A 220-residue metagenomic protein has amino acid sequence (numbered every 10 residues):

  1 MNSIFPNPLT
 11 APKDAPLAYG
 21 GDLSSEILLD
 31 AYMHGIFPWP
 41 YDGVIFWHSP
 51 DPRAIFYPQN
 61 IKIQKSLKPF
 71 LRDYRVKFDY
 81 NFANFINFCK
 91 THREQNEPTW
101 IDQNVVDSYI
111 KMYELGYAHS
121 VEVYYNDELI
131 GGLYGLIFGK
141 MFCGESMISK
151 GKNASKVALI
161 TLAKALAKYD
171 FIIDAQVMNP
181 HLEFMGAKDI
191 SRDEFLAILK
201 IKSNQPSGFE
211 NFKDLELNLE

Functional and structural regions predicted by a protein language model:
M1-E220: N-acyltransferase acceptor-side catalytic subdomain
